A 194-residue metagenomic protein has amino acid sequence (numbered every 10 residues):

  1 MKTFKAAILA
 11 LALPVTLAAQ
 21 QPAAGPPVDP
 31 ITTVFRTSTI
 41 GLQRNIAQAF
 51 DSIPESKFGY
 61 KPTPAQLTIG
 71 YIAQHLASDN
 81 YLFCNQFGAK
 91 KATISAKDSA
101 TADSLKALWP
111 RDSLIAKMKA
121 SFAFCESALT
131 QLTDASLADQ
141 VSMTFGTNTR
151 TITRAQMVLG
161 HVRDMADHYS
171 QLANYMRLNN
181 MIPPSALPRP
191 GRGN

Functional and structural regions predicted by a protein language model:
M1-K2: N-terminal secretory signal peptides that target proteins for export/translocation
K5-A18: Bacterial N-terminal signal peptides
Q20-V28: Cleaved targeting-peptide boundary
R36-A47, K57-A100, S142-N194: Short, contiguous alpha-helical
N45, A49-F50, C84, F124 (+1 more regions): Well-ordered alpha-helical scaffold segments within catalytic/enzyme domains
L105-M143, T151-A166: Acidic/histidine-rich alpha-helical segments that form the ligand environment of transition-metal centers
